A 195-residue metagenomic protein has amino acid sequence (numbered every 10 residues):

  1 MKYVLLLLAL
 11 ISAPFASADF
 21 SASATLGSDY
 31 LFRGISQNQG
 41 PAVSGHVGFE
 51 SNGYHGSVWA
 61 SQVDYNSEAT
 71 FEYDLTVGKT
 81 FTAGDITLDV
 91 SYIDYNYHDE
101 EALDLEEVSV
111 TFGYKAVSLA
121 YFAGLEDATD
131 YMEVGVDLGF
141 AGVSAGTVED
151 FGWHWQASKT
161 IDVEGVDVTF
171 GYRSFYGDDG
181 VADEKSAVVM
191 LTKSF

Functional and structural regions predicted by a protein language model:
Y3-L7, P14-F195: Outer-membrane beta-barrel proteins
